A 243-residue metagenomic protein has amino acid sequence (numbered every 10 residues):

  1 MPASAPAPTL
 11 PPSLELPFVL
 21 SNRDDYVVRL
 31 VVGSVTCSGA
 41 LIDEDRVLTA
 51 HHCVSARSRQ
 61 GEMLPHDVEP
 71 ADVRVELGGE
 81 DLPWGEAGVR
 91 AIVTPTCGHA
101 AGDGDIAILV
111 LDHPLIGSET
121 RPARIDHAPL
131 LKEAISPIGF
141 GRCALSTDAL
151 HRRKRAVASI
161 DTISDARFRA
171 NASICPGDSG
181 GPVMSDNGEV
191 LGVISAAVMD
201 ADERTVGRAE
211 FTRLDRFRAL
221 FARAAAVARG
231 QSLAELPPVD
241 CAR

Functional and structural regions predicted by a protein language model:
M1-S21, L233-A242: N-terminal low-complexity, Pro/Thr/Ser-rich intrinsically disordered segments that act as propeptides or flexible
P8-R23, Q60-I116: Conserved catalytic-core segment of clan PA serine endopeptidases
L20, L41-V54, M63-R74, R155-S164 (+1 more regions): C-terminal subregion of chymotrypsin/trypsin-like serine protease catalytic domains
N22-R29, A166-R169: Short, hydrophobic/aromatic-rich segments at coil-to-beta transitions
Y26-E44, G85, G180: A conserved glycine-rich beta-strand in the N-terminal activation segment of trypsin-fold
V31-V32, I42-E44, A50-H52, G78 (+3 more regions): Active-site-proximal beta-strand/loop segments in catalytic clefts of secreted hydrolases
A87, G102-N171, D178, M199 (+1 more regions): Chymotrypsin/trypsin-fold serine protease catalytic domain
